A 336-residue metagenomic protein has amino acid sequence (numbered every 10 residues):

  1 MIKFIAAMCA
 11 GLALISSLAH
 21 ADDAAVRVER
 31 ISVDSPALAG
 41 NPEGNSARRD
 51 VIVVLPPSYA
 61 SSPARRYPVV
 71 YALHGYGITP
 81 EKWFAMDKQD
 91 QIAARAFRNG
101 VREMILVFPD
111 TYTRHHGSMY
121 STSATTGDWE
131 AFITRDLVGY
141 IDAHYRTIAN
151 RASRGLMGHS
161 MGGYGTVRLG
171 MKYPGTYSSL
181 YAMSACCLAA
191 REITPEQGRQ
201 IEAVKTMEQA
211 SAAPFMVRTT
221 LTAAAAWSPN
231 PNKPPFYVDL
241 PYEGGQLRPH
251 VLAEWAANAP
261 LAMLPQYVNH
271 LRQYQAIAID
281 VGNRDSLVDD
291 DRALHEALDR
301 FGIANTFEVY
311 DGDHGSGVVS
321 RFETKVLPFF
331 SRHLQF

Functional and structural regions predicted by a protein language model:
M1-F4: Positively charged n-region of N-terminal signal peptides that target proteins for export
A6-S16: Bacterial N-terminal signal peptides
H20-F336: Non-catalytic cap/lid and distal C-terminal segments of serine-dependent acyl enzymes
